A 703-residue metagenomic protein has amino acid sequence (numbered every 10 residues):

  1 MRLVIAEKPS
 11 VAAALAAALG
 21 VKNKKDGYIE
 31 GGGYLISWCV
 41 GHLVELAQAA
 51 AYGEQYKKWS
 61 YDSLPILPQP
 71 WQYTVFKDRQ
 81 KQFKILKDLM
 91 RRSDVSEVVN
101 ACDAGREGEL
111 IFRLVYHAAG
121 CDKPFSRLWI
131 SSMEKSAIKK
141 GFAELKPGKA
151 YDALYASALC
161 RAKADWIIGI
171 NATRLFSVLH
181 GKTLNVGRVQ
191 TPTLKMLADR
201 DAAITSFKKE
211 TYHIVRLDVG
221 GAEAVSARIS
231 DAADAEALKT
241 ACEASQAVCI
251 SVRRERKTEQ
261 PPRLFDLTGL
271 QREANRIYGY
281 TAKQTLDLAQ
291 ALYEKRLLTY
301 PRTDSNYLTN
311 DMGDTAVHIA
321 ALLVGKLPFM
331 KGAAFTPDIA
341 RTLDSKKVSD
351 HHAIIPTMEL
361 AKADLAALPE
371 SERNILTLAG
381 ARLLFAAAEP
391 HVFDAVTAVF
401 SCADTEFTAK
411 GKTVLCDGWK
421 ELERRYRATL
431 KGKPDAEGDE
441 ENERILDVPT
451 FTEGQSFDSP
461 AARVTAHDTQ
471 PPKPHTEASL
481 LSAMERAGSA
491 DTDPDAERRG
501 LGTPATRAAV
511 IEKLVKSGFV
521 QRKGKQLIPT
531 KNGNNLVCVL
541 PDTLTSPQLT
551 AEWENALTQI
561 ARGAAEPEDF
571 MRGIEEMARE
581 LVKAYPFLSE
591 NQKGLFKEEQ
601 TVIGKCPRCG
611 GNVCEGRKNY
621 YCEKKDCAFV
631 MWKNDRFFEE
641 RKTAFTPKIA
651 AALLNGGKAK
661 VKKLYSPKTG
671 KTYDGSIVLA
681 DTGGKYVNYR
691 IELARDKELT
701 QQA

Functional and structural regions predicted by a protein language model:
M1-A162, W166, P460, Q470-P471: Intrinsically disordered, low-complexity regulatory segments
M1-L3, A101-A104, G181-T183, R254-R263 (+3 more regions): Conserved short loop/turn motifs at secondary-structure junctions
R2-L3, R79, M90, A118 (+4 more regions): Basic, low-complexity terminal or inter-domain segments flanking catalytic cores
P9-A16, G33-I36, V40, F76-K87 (+19 more regions): Amphipathic alpha-helical transducer elements in NTP-driven molecular machines
P124, L194, L298: Conserved ATP-binding/catalytic motifs of P-loop helicase motor domains
K135-V219, R254-T258: C-terminal or mid-to-C-terminal helical accessory/interaction module adjacent to the motor/catalytic core
K149, A233-F265, Q271, Q548: Metal- or metallocofactor-binding catalytic centers and their adjacent structured scaffolds across diverse enzyme
